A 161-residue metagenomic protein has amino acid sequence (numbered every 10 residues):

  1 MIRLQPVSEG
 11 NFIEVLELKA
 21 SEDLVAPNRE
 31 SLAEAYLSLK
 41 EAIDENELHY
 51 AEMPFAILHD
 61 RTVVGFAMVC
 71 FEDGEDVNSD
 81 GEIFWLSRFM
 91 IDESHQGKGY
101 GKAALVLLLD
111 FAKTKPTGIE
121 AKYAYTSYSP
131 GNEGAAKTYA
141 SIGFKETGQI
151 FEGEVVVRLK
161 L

Functional and structural regions predicted by a protein language model:
I2-S94, F111-G118, G148-I150: Acetyl-CoA-dependent GNAT
R88-M90, Y125-S127, V156-R158: Short aromatic/hydrophobic contact patches that present stacked aromatics for nucleic-acid/ligand binding
D92-S94, K98, P130-G131: Active-site acidic-Proline motif in GNAT/NAT acetyltransferases
H95, G99-L108: Conserved acetyl-CoA pyrophosphate-binding loop and the N-cap/start of the following alpha-helix in GNAT-like
K102, S129-G148: Conserved active-site alpha-helix within GNAT-family acetyltransferase domains
E120-A136, E152-E154: Conserved beta-strand-loop-alpha-helix junction that forms the acyl-donor binding cleft
S141, K145, Q149-L161: Terminal substrate-recognition subdomain of acyl/acetyltransferases
